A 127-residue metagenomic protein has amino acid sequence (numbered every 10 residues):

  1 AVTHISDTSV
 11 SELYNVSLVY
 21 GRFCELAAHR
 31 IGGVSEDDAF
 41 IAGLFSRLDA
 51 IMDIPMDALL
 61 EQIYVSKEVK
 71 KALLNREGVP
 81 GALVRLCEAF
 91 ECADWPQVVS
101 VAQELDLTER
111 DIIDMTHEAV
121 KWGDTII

Functional and structural regions predicted by a protein language model:
A1-I127: Acidic/His-rich, divalent-metal-binding segments that scaffold phosphate/diphosphate chemistry
